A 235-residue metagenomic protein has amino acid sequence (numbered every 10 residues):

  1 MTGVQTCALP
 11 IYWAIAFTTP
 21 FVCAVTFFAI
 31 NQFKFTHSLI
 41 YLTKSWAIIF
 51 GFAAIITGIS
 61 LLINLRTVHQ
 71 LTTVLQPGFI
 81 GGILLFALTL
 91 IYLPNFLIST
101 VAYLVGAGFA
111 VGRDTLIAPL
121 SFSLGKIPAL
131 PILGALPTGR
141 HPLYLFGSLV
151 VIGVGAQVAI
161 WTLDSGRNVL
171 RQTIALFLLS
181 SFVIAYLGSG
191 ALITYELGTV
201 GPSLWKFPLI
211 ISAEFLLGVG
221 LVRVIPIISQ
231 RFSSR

Functional and structural regions predicted by a protein language model:
T2-L9: Short, small-residue-biased leader/transition segments that mark boundaries at the very start of proteins
A8, L75-F146, Y186-L209, V224-S229: Long, glycine/tryptophan/cysteine-rich extracytoplasmic
I11-F17, T36-G51, G82-I91, S165-I174: Alpha-helical transmembrane segments and their helix-start/interface "positive-inside/aromatic belt" motifs in integral
A24, K44-S60, A87-I98, A102 (+1 more regions): Alpha-helical transmembrane segments of multi-pass integral membrane proteins
A29-L39, V68, V158-G166: Cytoplasmic membrane-interface regions of multi-pass membrane proteins
Q32, L163-S165, R223-R235: Membrane-interface capping segments at transmembrane-helix boundaries
R140-I160, E214: Hydrophobic alpha-helical transmembrane segments
G153-I193: C-terminal hydrophobic structural anchor segments that stabilize assembly/packing rather than catalytic chemistry
